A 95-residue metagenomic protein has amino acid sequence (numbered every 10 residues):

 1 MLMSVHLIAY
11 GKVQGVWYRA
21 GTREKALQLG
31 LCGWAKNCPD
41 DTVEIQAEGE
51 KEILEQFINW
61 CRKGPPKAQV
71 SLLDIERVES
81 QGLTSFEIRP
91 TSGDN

Functional and structural regions predicted by a protein language model:
M1-N95: Intrinsically disordered, low-complexity, mixed-charge
